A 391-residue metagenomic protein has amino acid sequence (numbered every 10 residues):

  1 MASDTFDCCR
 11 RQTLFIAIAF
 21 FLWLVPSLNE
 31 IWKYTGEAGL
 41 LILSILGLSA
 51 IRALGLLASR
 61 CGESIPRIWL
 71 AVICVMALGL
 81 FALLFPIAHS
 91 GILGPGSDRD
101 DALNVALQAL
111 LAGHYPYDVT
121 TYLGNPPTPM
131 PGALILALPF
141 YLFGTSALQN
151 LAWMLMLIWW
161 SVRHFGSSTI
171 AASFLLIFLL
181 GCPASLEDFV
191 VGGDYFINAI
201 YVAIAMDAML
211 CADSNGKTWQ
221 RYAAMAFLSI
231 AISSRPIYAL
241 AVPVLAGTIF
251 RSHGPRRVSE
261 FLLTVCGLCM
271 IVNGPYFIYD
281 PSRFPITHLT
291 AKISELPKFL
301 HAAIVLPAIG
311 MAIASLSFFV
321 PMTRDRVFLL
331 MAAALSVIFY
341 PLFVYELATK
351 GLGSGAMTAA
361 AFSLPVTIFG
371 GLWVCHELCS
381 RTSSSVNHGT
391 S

Functional and structural regions predicted by a protein language model:
M1-F85, P321-L329, G371-S391: Start-transfer (signal-anchor) and selected internal transmembrane alpha helices of multi-pass inner/ER membrane
R10-R11, S161-C182: Transmembrane-helix signature of polytopic, membrane-embedded enzymes that assemble or transfer cell-envelope glycans
F21-S27, R257-Y345: Membrane-lumen/periplasm interface segments of specific transmembrane helices in polyprenyl phosphate-linked
W23, L138, R221-G247, I271: Membrane-interface alpha helices of multi-pass inner-membrane proteins
A53, S146-I170: Transmembrane-helix motifs of polytopic, lipid-linked glycan transferases
C74-S146: Intramembrane catalytic core of multi-pass membrane enzymes that act on lipidic substrates
V202-S229: Short hydrophobic alpha-helices at membrane interfaces in multi-pass membrane enzymes
A241-G267: Perimembrane helix-loop-helix junctions
